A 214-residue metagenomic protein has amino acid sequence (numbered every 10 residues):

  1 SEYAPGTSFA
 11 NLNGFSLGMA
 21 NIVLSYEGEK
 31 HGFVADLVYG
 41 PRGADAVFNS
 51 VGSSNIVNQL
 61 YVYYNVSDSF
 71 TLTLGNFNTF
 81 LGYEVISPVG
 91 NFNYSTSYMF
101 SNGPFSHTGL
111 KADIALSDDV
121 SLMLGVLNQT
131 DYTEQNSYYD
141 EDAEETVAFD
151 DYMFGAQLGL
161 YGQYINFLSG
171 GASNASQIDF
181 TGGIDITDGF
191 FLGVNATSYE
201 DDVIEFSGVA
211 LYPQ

Functional and structural regions predicted by a protein language model:
E2-S16, G43-Q59, S67-G171: Surface-exposed coil loops of outer-membrane beta-barrel proteins
A10-R42: Glycine- and aromatic-enriched membrane insertion/assembly motifs of diderm outer-membrane and organelle channel
G18, I56-N58, I178, V209: A generic structural signal for short beta-strands and their flanking turns/coil linkers
M19-N21, K30-V34, T71, S121 (+2 more regions): Outer-membrane beta-barrel architecture
L24-G28, Y64-V66, D113-I114, L158-G162 (+2 more regions): Residue-level signature of outer-membrane beta-barrel architecture
F33-V38, V57, V62-Y63: Glycine-rich, N-terminal phosphate-binding loop and its surrounding beta-alpha-beta segment
A148-D151, A156-Q214: Detector for outer-membrane/organellar transmembrane beta-barrel domains, recognizing the amphipathic beta-strand
